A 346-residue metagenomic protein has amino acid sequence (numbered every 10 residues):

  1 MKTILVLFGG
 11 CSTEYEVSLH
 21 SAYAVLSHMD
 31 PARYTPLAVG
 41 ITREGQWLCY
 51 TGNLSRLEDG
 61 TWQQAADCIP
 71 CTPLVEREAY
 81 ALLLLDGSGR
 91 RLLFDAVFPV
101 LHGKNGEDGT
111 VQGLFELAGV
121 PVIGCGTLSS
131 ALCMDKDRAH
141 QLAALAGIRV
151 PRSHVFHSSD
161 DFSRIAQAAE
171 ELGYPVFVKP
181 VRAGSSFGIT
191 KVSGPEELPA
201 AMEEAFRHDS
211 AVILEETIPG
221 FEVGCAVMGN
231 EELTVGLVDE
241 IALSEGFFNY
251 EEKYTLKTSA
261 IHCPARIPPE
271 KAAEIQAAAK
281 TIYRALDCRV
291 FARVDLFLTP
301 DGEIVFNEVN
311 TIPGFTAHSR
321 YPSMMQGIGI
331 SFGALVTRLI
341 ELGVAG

Functional and structural regions predicted by a protein language model:
M1-I123, T127-L128, L132-M134, R138 (+2 more regions): ATP-binding N-terminal substructure of ATP-dependent carboxylate-amine bond-forming enzymes
K2, F8-C11, P268-G346: ATP-dependent carboxylate activation and anion-phosphoryl transfer catalytic cores that bind Mg-ATP to form
K2, Y80, P151, L172-Y174 (+5 more regions): Change "...and in nucleic-acid phosphodiester-cleaving endonucleases..." to "...and in nucleic-acid processing enzymes
K2-F8, S12-T13, L19-Y23, G87 (+3 more regions): Active-site nucleotide/adenylate-binding loops and adjacent lid/helix of ATP-dependent enzymes
T35, P121, R149, A211 (+1 more regions): Residue-level detector of anion-binding/catalytic polar loops
G113-V122, E196-P199, I328-I330: A glycine- and small-aliphatic-rich helix-loop capping segment at beta-alpha/alpha-beta transitions that lines
S193-A277, L298, E303-V305: Phosphate-binding site of ATP-dependent enzymes
